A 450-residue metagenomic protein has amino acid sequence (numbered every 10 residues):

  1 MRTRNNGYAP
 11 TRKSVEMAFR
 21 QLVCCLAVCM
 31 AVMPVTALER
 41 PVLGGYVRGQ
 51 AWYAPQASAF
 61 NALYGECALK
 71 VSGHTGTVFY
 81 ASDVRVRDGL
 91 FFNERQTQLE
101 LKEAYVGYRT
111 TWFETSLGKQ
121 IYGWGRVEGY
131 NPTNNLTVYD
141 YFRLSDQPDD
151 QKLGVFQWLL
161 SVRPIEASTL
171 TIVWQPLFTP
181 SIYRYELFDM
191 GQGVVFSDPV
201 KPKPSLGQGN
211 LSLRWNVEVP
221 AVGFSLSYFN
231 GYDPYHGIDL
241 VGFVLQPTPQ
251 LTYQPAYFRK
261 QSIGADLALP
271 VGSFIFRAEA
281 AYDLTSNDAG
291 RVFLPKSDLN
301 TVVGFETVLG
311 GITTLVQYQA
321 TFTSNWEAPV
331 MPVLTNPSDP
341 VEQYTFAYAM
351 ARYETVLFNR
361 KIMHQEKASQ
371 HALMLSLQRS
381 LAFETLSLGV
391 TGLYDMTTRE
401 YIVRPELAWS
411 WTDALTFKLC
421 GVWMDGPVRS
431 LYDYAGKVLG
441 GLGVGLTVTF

Functional and structural regions predicted by a protein language model:
L38-P55, G73, V78-S82, L388: Transmembrane beta-strand segments of Gram-negative outer membrane beta-barrel proteins
P41, G76-A81, W112-T115, A167-L170 (+5 more regions): Repeated loop/turn-to-beta-strand initiation elements of outer-membrane beta-barrel proteins
G49-P55, T75-T77, V86-L90, T110-W112 (+12 more regions): Transmembrane beta-strands of outer-membrane beta-barrel pores
A59-G65, T97-K102, T111, K152-F156 (+8 more regions): Residues that define the transmembrane beta-barrel architecture of outer-membrane proteins
C67-G73, E103-Y108, W158-V162, L213-V217 (+7 more regions): Residues on the lipid-exposed face of transmembrane beta-strands in outer-membrane beta-barrel proteins
S72-F188, N216-P220, M424-G426: Outer membrane beta-barrel
G231, V271-D288, F293-L393: Detector for outer-membrane/organellar transmembrane beta-barrel domains, recognizing the amphipathic beta-strand
G436-F450: Outer-membrane beta-barrel "beta-signal"
